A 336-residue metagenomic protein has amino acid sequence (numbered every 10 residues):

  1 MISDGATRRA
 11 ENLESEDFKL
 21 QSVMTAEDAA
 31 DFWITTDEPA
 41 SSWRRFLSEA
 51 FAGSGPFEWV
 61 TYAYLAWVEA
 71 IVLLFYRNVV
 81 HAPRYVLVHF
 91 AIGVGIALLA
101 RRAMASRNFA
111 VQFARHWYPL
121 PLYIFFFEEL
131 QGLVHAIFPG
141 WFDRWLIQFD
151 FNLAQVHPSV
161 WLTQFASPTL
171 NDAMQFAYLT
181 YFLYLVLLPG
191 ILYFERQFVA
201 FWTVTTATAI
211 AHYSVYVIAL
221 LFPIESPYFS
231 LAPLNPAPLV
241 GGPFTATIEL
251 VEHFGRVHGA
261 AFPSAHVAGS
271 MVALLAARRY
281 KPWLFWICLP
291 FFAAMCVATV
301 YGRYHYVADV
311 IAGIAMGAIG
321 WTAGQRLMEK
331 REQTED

Functional and structural regions predicted by a protein language model:
M1-S3, T7-T25, E332-D336: Short, basic, low-complexity termini and linkers enriched in Ser/Thr/Gly/Pro that act as targeting/leader peptides
D4, W33, D37-I92, A110-Y184: N-terminal transmembrane-helix/juxtamembrane module of multi-pass inner/ER membrane proteins
L65-L73, Y123-F125, H212-I218, F292-Y301: Aromatic-anchored segments of alpha-helical transmembrane domains
F113-P121, V186-F222, S230, C288: Interfacial segments of alpha-helical transmembrane regions
E128-R144, T208-P238: Transmembrane alpha-helix/helix-exit interface in multi-pass inner-membrane proteins
L187-F194, V267-F285, A315-R326: Membrane-interfacial alpha-helical segments at the cytosolic side of multi-pass membrane proteins
V217-F285: Membrane-interfacial catalytic/cofactor-binding modules of polytopic membrane enzymes
S226, A261, M295-I319: Interfacial helix-loop-helix junctions of multi-pass membrane proteins
